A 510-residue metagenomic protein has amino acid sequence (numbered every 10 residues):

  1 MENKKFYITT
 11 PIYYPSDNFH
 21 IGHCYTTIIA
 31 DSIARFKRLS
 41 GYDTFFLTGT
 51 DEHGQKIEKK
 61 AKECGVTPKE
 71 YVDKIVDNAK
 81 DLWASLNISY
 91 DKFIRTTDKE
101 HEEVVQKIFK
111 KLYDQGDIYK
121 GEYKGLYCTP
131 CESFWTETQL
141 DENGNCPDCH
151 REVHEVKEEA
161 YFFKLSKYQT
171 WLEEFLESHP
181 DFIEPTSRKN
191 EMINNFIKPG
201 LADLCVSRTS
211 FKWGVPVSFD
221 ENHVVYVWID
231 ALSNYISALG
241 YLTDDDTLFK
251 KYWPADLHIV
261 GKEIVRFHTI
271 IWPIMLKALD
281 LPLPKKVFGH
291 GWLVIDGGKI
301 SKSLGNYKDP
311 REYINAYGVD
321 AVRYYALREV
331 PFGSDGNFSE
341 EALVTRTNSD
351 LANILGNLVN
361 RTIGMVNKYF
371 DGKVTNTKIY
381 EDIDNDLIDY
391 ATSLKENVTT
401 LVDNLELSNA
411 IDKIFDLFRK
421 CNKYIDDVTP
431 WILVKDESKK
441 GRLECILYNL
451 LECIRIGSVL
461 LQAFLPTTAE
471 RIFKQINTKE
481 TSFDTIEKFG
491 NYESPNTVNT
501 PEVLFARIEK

Functional and structural regions predicted by a protein language model:
M1-K5, F45, G49, G121-L126 (+5 more regions): Basic, alpha-helical terminal appendages of large translation-related enzymes
E2-T48, R95, E100-V104, C149 (+2 more regions): Structured secondary-structure scaffolds
S32, E70-D81, K107, I354-R361 (+3 more regions): A non-catalytic, amphipathic alpha-helix used as a structural packing/dimerization or gating element in enzyme scaffolds
T50-K56: Short, charge-patterned binding micro-sites
K60-D73: A charged helix-plus-loop insertion that forms the helical arch/lid used to bind and gate nucleic-acid substrates
Y71-Y127: A broadly conserved sequence feature marking short terminus-proximal activation segments in nucleic acid-centric
V265, E329, G333, A342 (+3 more regions): Active-site-proximal binding-pocket segments
